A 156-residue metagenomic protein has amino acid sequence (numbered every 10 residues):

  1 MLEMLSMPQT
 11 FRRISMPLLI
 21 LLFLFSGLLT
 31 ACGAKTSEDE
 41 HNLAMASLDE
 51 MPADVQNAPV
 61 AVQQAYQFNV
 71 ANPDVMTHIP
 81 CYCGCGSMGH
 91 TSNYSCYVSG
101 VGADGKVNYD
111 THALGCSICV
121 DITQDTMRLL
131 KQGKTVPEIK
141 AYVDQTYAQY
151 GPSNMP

Functional and structural regions predicted by a protein language model:
M7-L18: Bacterial N-terminal signal peptides that target proteins for export
L28-A31: C-terminal motif of bacterial Sec signal peptides marking the signal peptidase cleavage site
G33-K35: Bacterial signal peptide processing site
M51-V55, N108-C116, Q124-Q132: Second-shell loop/turn segments in exported
A65-P80, G100-T111: Immediate flanking context of iron-sulfur cluster ligation sites
T77-Y97, L114-I122: Local cysteine-cluster metal-coordination motifs and their immediate loop/turn environment, predominantly Fe-S cluster
C96-K106, G133-P137: Short cysteine/histidine-rich metal-coordination sites, predominantly Zn2+-binding motifs
M127-P156: Short flanking/linker segments adjacent to small metal-binding domains or redox-active Cys/His motifs
